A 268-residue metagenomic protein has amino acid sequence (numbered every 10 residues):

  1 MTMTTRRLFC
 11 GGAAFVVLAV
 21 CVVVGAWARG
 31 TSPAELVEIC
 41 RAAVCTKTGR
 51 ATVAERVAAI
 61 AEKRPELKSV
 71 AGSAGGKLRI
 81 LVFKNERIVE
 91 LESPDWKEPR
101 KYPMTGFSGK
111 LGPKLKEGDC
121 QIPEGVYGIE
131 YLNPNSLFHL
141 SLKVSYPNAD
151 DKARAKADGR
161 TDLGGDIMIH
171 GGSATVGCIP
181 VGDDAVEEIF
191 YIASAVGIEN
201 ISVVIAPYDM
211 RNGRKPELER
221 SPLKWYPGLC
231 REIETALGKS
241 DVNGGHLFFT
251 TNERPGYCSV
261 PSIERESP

Functional and structural regions predicted by a protein language model:
T2-V176, D184-P268: N-terminal pre-domains immediately preceding structured catalytic cores
V181: A conserved hydrophobic position in a structured secondary element of the catalytic/binding core that shapes
